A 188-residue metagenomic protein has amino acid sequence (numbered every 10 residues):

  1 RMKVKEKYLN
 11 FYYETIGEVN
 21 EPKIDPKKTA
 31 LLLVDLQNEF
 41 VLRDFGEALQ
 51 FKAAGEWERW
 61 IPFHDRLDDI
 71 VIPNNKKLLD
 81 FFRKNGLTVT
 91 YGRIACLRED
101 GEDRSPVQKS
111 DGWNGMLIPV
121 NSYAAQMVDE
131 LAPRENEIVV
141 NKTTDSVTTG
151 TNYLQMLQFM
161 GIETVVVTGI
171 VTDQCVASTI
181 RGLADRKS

Functional and structural regions predicted by a protein language model:
R1-P133: Active-site acidic carboxylates
L117-V166: Internal catalytic-core helix/loop-beta-alpha segment that presents or stabilizes conserved functional determinants
G150-T151, T172-T179: Short glycine/serine/threonine-rich phosphate/pyrophosphate-binding segments that cradle anionic phosphate groups
L183: Short conserved active-site loop signatures built around small residues
S188: Conserved small/polar residues in nucleotide/adenosyl-binding loops
